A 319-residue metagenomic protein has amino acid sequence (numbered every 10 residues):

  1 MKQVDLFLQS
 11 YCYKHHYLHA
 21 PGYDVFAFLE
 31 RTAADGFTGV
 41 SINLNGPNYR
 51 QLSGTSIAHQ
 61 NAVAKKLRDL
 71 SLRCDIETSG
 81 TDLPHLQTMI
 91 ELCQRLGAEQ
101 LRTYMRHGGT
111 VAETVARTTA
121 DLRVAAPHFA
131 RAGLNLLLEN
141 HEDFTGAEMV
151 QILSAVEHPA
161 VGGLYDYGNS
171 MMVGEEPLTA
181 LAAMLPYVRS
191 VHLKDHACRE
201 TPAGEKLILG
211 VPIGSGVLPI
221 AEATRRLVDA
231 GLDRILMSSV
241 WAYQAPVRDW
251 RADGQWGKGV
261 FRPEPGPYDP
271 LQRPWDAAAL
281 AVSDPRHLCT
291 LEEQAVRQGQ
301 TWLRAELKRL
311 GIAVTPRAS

Functional and structural regions predicted by a protein language model:
M1-H19, F26, E30-A33, G146-V161 (+1 more regions): Histidine-acidic metal/acid-base catalytic patches
Q9-Y13, N45-P47, E77-T81, R106-G108 (+5 more regions): Active-site beta-loop-alpha junctions enriched in small/polar residues
H15-H19, Y49-L52, A112: A generic structural signal for short coil/turn motifs at secondary-structure boundaries
P21-V25, T55-N61, Q87, V115-R123 (+2 more regions): Charged helix-capping and loop-helix junction motifs
D24-G46, L96-Q100: Catalytic domains of carbohydrate-active enzymes, especially glycoside hydrolases
E30, A58-G162: Active-site acidic/histidine proton-transfer and metal-coordination neighborhood in alpha/beta enzyme cores
T38-K65, G109: Glycine-rich, proline-tolerant flexible connector loops at the mouths of alpha/beta enzymes
S41, D75-I76, R102, R189-H192 (+1 more regions): Conserved beta-strand positions in the central sheet of alpha/beta enzyme cores
